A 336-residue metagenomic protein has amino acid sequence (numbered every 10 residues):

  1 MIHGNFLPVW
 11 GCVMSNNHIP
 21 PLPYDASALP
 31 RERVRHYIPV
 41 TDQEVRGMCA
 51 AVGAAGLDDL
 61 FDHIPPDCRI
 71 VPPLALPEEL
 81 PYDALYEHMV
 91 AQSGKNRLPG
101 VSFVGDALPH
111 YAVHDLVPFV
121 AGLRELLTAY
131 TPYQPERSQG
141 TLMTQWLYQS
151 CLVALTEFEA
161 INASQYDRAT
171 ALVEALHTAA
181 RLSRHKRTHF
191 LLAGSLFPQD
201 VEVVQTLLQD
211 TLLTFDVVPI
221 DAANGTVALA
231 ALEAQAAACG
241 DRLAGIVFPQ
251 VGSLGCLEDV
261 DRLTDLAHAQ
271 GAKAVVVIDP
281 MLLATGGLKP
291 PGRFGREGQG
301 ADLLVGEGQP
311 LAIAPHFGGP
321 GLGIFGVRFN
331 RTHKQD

Functional and structural regions predicted by a protein language model:
F6, W10-V40, E44, M48: Charged, compositionally biased N-terminal leader segments and the immediate start of the first structured element
S27-A28, R124-P135, C151-F158, K186-R187 (+2 more regions): Gly-rich Lys/Arg/Thr-decorated short loops/hinges at beta-loop-alpha junctions or inter-strand turns that position
V40, D62-L147, V153: N-terminal entrance/gating region of PLP-dependent enzymes' catalytic architecture
A54-C68, G300-G306: TRNA-binding/sensing appendages of the translation machinery
Y133-R137, A154-E174: Short loop-beta-helix segment that forms the pyridoxal 5′-phosphate
P135-Q145, Q165, A222, P249 (+1 more regions): Short acidic-aromatic active-site loops that bind/stabilize oxyanions
T170-D336: Conserved PLP-enzyme active-site core in the AAT-like
